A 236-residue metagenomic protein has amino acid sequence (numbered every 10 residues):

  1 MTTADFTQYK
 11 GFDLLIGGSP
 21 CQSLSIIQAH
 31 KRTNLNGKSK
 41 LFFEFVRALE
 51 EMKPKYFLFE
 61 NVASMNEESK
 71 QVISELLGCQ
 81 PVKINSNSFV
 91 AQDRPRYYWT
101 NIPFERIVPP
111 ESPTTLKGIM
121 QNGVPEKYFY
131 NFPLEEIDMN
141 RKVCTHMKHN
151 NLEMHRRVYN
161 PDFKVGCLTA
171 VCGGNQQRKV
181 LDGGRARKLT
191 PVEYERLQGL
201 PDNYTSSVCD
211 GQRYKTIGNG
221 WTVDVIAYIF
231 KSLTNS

Functional and structural regions predicted by a protein language model:
M1-S236: Conserved active-site and SAM-binding loop architecture of S-adenosyl-L-methionine-dependent nucleic-acid
